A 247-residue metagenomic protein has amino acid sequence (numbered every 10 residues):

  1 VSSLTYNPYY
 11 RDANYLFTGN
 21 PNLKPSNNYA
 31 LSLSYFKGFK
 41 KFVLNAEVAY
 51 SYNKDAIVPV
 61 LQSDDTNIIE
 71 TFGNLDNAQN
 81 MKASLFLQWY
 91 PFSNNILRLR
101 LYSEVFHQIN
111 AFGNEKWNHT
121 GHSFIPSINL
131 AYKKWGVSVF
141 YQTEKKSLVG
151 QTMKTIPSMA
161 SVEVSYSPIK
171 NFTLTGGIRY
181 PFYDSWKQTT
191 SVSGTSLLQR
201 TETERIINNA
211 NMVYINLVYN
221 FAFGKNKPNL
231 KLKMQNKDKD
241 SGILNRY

Functional and structural regions predicted by a protein language model:
V1-S3, L44, N53-P59, I96-R98 (+4 more regions): Outer-membrane beta-barrel proteins
V1-Y29, Y50-D65, F182-L198: Surface-exposed extracellular loop regions of Gram-negative outer-membrane beta-barrel proteins, predominantly
T18-N20, K24, F39, V43-L101 (+1 more regions): Outer membrane beta-barrel strand-and-loop segments of large Gram-negative receptors, especially TonB-dependent
L23, L33-K37, V48, A83-W89 (+5 more regions): Residues on the lipid-exposed face of transmembrane beta-strands in outer-membrane beta-barrel proteins
Y29, Y35, A46-Y52, L99-H107 (+5 more regions): Transmembrane beta-barrel strands of outer-membrane/channel proteins
K41-L44, S93-L99, Y132-V139, K170-G176 (+2 more regions): Repeated loop/turn-to-beta-strand initiation elements of outer-membrane beta-barrel proteins
L75-Q79, I96-S161, T175: C-terminal extracellular loops and terminal segments of Gram-negative outer membrane beta-barrel proteins
S167-Y247: C-terminal beta-signal and adjacent terminal beta-strands/loops of Gram-negative outer-membrane beta-barrel proteins
